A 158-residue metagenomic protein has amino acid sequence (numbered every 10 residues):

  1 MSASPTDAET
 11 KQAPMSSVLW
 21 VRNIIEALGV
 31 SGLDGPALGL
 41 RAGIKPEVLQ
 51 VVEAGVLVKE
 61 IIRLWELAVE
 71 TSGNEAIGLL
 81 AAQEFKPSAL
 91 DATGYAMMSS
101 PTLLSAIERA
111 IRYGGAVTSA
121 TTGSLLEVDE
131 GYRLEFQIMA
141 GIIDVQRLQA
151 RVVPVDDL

Functional and structural regions predicted by a protein language model:
M1-G141, L148, D156: N-terminal low-complexity or simple alpha-helical regulatory segments that function as activation/interaction modules
